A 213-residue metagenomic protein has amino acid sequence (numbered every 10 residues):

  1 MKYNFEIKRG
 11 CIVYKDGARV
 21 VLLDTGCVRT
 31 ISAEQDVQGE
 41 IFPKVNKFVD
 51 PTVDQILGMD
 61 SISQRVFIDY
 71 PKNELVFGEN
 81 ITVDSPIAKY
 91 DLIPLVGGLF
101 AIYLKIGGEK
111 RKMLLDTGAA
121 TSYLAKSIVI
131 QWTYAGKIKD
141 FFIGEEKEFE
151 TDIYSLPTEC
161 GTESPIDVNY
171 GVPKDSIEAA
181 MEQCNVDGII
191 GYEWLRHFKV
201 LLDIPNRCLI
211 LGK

Functional and structural regions predicted by a protein language model:
M1-K213: Pepsin/retropepsin-fold aspartyl endopeptidases
